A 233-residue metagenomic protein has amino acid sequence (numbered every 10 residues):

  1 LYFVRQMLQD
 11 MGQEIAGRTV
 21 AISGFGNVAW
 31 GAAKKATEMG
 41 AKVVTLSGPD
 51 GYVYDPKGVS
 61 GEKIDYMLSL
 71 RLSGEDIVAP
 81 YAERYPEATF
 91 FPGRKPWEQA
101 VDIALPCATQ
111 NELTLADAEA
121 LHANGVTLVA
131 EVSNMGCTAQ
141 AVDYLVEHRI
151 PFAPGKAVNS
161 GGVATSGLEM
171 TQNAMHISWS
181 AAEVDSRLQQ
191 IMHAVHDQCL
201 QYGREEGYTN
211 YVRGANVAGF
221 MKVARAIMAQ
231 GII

Functional and structural regions predicted by a protein language model:
Y2-E98: Glycine-rich phosphate/diphosphate-binding loop of Rossmann-like nucleotide-binding domains
V4, L8-V20, L115-N134: Long, low-complexity, intrinsically disordered polar/charged segments
V28-A32, E112-A116, C137-A139, S160-V163: Short glycine/serine/threonine-rich phosphate/pyrophosphate-binding segments that cradle anionic phosphate groups
F90-V101, N111-L128: Rossmann-fold NAD(P) dinucleotide-binding segment
L105-C107, V132: Short, well-ordered coil/turn residues at beta-beta hairpins and beta-strand->alpha-helix junctions within
H122-I233: Adenosine-phosphate binding glycine-rich loop
